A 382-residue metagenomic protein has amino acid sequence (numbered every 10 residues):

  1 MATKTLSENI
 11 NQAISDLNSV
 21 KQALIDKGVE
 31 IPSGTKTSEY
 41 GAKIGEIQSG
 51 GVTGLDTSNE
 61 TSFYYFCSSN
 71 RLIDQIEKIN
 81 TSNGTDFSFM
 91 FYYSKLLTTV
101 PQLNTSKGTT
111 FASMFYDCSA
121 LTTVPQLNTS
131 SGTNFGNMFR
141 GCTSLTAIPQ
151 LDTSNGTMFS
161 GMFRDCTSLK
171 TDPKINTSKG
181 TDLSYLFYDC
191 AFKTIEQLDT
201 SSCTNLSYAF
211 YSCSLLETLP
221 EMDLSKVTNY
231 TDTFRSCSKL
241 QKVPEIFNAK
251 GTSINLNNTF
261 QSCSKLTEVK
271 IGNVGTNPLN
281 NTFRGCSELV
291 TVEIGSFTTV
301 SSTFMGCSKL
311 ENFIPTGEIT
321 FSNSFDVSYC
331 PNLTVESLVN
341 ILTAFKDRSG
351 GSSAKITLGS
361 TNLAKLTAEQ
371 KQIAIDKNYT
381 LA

Functional and structural regions predicted by a protein language model:
M1-Q12, L342-T367: Long, low-complexity, intrinsically disordered polar/charged segments
M1-Y65: Surface-exposed receptor/substrate recognition regions of extracellular proteins
G50-E60, N70-T85, K95-T109, S119-T133 (+11 more regions): Structural signature of tandem-repeat unit edges
Y64, S88-F89, A112-S113, G136-N137 (+8 more regions): Register-specific detector for alpha-helical tandem repeat solenoids, activating on a conserved position within each
L363-A382: Extracellular/surface-exposed low-complexity segments
